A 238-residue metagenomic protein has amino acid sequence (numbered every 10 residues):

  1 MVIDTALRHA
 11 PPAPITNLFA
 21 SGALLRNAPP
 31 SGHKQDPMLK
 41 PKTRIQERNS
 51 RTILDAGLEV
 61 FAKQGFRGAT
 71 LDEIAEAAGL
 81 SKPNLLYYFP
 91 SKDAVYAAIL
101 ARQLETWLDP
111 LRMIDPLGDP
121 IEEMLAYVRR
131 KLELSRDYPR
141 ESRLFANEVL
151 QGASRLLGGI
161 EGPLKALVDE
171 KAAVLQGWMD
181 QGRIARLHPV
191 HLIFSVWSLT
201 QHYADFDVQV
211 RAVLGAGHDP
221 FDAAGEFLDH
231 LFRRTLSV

Functional and structural regions predicted by a protein language model:
M1-M38, E133, D137, K165 (+2 more regions): C-terminal peripheral helix-coil segments that are non-catalytic and often amphipathic
A10, A28, A98, R112-E141 (+1 more regions): Hydrophobic alpha-helical connector segments
K40, A97-A126, V168-Q176: Amphipathic alpha-helical linker/stalk segments
N49, K92, I99, Q103 (+6 more regions): Hydrophobic/aromatic residues within well-ordered alpha-helical segments
T52, A56, V60-A94, A98: Helix-turn-helix
E122, G158-P163, M179-S195, A223: All-alpha amphipathic helical-bundle segments outside canonical DNA-binding/catalytic cores that form hydrophobic
V128-K131, F145-E148, V196, T200 (+1 more regions): Short alpha-helical scaffolding segments that buttress acidic/His motifs in well-ordered protein cores
R136-G158, F206-L214: Amphipathic alpha-helical segments used for helix-helix packing
